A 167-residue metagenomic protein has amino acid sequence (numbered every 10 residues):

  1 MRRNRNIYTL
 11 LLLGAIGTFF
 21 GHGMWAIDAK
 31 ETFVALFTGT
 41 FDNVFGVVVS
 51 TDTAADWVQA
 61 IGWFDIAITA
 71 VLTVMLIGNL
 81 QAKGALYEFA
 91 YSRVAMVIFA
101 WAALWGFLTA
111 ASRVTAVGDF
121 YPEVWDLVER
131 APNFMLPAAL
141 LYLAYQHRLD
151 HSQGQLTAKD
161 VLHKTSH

Functional and structural regions predicted by a protein language model:
M1-H167: Membrane-interface extramembranous regions
